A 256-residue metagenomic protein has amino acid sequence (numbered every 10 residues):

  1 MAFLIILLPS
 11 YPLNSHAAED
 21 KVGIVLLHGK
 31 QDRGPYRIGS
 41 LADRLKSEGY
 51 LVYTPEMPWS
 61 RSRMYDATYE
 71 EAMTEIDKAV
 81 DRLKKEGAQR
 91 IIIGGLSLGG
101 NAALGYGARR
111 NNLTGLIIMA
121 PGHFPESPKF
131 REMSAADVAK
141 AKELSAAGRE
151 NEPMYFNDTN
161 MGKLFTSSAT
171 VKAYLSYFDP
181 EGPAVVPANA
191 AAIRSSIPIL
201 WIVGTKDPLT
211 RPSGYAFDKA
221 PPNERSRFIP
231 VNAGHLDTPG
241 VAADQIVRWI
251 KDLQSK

Functional and structural regions predicted by a protein language model:
Q31-L41, P212-S213: The serine-hydrolase catalytic nucleophile loop
L45-S62: Conserved alpha/beta-hydrolase
D66-E86: Alpha/beta-hydrolase active-site loop
G94-G99, A103: Gly/Ala-rich beta-loop-alpha elbow adjacent to hydrolase catalytic centers
I117-P128: Active-site nucleophile loop of the alpha/beta-hydrolase fold
I193-S195, W201-V203: Short beta-strand/loop motif that positions the catalytic acidic residue of the alpha/beta-hydrolase fold
P208-G214, T238: Conserved alpha/beta-hydrolase "acid-adjacent" motif
I229-K256: Catalytic active-site module of serine/aspartate enzymes centered on a nucleophile-bearing elbow/loop
